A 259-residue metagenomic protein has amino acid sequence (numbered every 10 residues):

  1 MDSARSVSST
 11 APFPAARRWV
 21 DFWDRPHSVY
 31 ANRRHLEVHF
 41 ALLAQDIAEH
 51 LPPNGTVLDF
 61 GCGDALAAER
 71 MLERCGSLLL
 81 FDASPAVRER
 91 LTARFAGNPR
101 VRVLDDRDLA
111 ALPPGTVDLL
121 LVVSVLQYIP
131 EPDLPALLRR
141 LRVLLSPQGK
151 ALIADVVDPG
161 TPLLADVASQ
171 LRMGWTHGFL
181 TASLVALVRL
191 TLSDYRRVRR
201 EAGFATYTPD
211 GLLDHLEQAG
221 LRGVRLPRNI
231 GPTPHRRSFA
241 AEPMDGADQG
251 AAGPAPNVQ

Functional and structural regions predicted by a protein language model:
M1-H50, G55, D64-P99, D105-A111 (+1 more regions): Class I (Rossmann-like) S-adenosyl-L-methionine-dependent methyltransferase catalytic domain, capturing the SAM-binding
P52, I129-P130, L145-S146: Helix-to-beta-strand junctions that scaffold the AdoMet/dcAdoMet cofactor pocket in Class I SAM-dependent enzymes
F60: Conserved beta-strand/loop positions that form the S-adenosyl-L-methionine
L121: A conserved beta-strand element that flanks and buttresses the S-adenosyl-L-methionine
S124-Y128: Short catalytic micro-motifs in class I SAM-dependent methyltransferases
P130-P132, T161: Short N-terminal helix/helix-N-cap motif within the alpha/beta-hydrolase-1
P135-P147: A short glycine-rich, Lys/Arg-flanked "PGG" loop and its adjoining helix->strand segment in the class I
